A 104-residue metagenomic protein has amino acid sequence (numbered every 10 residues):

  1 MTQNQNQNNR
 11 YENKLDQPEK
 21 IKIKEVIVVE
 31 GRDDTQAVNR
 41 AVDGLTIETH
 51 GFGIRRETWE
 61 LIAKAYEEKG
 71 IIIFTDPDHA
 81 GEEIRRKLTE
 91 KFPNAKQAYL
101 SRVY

Functional and structural regions predicted by a protein language model:
M1, Q5-Q7, N13, E19-A41: Short, compositionally biased "basic patch" segments
N6-N8, K14, I21, R40-G44 (+1 more regions): TOPRIM fold recognition
V28-E30, E48-T49, F74: Conserved beta-strand segments of the P-loop GTPase G domain that flank and frequently precede/overlap
